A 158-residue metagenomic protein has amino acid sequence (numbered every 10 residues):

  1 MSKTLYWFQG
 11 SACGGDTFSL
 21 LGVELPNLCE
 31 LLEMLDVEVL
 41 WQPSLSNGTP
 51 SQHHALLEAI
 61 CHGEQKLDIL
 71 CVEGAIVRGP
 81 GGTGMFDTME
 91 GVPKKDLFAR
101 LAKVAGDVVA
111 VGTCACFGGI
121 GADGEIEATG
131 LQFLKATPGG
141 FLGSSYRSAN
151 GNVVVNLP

Functional and structural regions predicted by a protein language model:
M1-P158: Iron-sulfur-associated redox domains of electron-transfer enzymes in respiratory and anaerobic energy metabolism
